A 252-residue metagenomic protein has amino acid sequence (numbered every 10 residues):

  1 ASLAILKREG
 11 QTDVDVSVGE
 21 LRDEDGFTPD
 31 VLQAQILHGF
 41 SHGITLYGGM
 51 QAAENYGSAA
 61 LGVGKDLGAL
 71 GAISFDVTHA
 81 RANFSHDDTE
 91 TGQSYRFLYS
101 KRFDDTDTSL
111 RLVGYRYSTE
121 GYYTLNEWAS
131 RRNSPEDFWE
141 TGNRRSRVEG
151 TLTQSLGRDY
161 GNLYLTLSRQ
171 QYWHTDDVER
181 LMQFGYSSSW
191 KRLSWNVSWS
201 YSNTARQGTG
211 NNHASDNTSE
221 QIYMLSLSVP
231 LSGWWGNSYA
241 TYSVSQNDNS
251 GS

Functional and structural regions predicted by a protein language model:
S2-S17, D66, L70-S252: Flexible, glycine-rich linker and terminal segments associated with outer-membrane beta-barrel/transport systems
T12-R81: Conserved, compact domain cores that house catalytic/ligand-binding motifs in diverse enzymes and effector modules
